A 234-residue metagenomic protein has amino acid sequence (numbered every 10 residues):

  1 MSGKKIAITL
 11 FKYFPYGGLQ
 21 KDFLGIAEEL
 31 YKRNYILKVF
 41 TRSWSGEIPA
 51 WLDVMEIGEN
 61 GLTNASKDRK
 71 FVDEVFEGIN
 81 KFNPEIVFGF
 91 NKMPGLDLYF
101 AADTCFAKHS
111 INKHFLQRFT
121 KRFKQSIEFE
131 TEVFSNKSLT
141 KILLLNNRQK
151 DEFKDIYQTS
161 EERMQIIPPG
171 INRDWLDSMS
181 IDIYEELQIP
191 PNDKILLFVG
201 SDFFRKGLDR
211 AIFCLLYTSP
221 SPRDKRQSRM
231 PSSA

Functional and structural regions predicted by a protein language model:
G3, L10-Y16, E29-S66, G78 (+1 more regions): N-terminal strand-loop element at the rim of the active site of nucleotide-sugar-dependent glycosyltransferases
F23, L30, L196, A211-I212: A structural motif in glycosyltransferase catalytic domains
G61-V87, K124-E132: An amphipathic, basic-hydrophobic alpha-helix
R122-L145, I156: Membrane-proximal helix-turn-helix segments that form the acceptor-binding/catalytic region of lipid-linked
L143, P190-K206, I212-L215: Conserved donor-binding/catalytic core segment of Leloir-type glycosyltransferases
R148, G170: Carbohydrate-associated surface elements
D177-I189, I195: A short helix/loop element that forms part of the nucleotide-sugar donor recognition site in Leloir-type
Y217-D224: Conserved small/polar residues in nucleotide/adenosyl-binding loops
